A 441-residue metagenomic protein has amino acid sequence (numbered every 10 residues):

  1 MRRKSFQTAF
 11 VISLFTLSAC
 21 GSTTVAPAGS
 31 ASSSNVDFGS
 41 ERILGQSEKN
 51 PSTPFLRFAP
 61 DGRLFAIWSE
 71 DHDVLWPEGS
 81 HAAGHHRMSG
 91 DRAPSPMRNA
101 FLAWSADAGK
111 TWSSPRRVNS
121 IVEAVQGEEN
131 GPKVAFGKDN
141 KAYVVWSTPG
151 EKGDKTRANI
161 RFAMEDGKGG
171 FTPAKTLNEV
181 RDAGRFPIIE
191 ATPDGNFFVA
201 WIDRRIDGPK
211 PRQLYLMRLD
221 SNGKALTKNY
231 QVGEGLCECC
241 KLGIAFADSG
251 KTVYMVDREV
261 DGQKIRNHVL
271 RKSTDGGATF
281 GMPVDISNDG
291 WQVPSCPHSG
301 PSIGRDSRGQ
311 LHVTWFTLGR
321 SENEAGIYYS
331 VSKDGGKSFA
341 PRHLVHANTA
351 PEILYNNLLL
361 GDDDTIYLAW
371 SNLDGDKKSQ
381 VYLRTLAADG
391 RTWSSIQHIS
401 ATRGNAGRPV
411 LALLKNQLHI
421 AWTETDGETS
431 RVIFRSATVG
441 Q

Functional and structural regions predicted by a protein language model:
M1-F10: Bacterial N-terminal signal peptides that target proteins for export
L17-A19: C-terminal motif of bacterial Sec signal peptides marking the signal peptidase cleavage site
T23-Q441: Extracellular, repeat-based ectodomains that mediate carbohydrate processing or recognition
